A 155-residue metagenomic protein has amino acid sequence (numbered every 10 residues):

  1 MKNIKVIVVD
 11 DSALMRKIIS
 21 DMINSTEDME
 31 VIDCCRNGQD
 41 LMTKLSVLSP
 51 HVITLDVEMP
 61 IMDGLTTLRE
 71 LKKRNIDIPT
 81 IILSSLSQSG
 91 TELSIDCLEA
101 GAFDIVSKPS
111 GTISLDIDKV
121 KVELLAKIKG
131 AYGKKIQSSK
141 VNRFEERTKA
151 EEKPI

Functional and structural regions predicted by a protein language model:
M1-I155: Strand-loop microenvironment adjacent to phosphate/nucleotide-handling motifs in alpha/beta enzyme folds
